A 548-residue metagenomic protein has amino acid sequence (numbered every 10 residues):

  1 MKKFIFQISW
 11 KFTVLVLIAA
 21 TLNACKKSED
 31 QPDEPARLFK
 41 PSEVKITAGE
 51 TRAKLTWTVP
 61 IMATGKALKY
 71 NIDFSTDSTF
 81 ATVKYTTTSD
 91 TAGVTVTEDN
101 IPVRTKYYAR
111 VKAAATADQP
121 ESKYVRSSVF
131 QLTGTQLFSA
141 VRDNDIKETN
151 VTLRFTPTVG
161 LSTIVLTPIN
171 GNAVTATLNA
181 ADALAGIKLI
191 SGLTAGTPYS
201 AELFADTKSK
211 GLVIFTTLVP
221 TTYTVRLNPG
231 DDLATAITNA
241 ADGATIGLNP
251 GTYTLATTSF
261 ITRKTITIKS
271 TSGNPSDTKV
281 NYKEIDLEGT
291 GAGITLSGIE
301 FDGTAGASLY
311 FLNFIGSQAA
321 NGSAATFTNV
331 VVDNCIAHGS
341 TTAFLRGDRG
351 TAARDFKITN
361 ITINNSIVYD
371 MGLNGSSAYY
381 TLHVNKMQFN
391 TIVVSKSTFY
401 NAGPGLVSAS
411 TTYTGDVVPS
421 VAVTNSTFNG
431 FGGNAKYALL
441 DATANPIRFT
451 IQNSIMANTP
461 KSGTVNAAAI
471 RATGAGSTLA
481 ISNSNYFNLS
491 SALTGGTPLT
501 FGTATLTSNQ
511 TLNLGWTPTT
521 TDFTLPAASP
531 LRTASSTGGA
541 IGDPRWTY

Functional and structural regions predicted by a protein language model:
K26-T64, V103, Q119-V159, A195 (+1 more regions): Pro/Thr/Ser/Gly-rich low-complexity, intrinsically disordered linker/stalk tracts
K69-R104, T116, V165-T194: Recognizes extended acidic, P/S/T-rich segments that occur within or adjacent to Ig-like beta-sandwich modules
E98-P120, G192-S209: Beta-strand-rich modules
T149, A234, T238-D242, T254-K269 (+3 more regions): Extracellular beta-strand-rich solenoid/capping regions of secreted or surface-exposed proteins that bind or remodel
F155, T503-Y548: C-terminal accessory segments
P220-T254, S529-T533, R545-W546: Acidic Gly/Asp/Thr-rich repetitive segments characteristic of extracellular carbohydrate-active and adhesion proteins
V280-L287, A305-S323, S340-D355, M371-K386 (+3 more regions): Extracellular beta-strand/beta-solenoid scaffold signature
A292-G303, T326-G339, K357-L373, F389-P404 (+3 more regions): Right-handed parallel beta-helix
